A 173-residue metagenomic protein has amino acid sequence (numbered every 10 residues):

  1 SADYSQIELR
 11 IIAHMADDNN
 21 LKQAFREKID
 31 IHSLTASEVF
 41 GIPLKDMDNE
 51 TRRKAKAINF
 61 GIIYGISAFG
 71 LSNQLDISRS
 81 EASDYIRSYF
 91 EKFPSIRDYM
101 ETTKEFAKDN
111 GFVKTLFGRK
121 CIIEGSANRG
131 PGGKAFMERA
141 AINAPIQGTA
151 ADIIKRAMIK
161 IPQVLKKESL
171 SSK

Functional and structural regions predicted by a protein language model:
S1-K173: Conserved catalytic core of nucleotide polymerization and phosphodiester-bond processing enzymes
